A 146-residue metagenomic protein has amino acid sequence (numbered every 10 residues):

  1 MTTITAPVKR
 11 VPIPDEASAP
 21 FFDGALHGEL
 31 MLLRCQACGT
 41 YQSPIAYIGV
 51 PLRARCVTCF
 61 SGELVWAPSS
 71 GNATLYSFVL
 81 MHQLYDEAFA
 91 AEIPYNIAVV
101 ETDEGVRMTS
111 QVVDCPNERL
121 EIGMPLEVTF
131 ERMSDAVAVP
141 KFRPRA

Functional and structural regions predicted by a protein language model:
M1-R34, A146: A broadly conserved sequence feature marking short terminus-proximal activation segments in nucleic acid-centric
T3, G105-A146: Well-ordered alpha/beta subsegment
E29-L32, G39-T40, V50-R53: Residues immediately within or flanking Cys/His clusters that coordinate Zn2+ in small zinc-binding modules
L32, I97-V99, K141: Conserved hydrophobic/aromatic beta-strand scaffold that supports enzyme active sites
R34-A37, R55-S61: Short, cysteine/histidine-rich loop/knuckle motifs that typically chelate Zn2+
S43, Y47, S61-V65: Short functional micro-motifs and their immediate structural scaffolds
E63-R119: Extended interfacial segments that mediate partner engagement and assembly in macromolecular machines
